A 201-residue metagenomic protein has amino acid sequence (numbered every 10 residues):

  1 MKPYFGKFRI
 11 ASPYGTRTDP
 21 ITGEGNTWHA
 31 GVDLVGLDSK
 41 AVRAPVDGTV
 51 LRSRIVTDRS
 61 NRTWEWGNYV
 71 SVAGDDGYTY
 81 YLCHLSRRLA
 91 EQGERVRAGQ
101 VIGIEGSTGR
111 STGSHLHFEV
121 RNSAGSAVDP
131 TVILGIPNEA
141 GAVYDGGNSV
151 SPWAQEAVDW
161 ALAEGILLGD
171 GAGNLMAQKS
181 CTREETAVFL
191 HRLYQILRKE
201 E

Functional and structural regions predicted by a protein language model:
K2-S12, D38-R52, V96-G99: Generic structural motif
I10, L34, G48, G99-E105 (+4 more regions): Residue-level preference for non-acidic, small/hydrophobic
I10, N61-G74, S86, E94-G141: Conserved, short, structured surface segments that act as functional micro-motifs
A11-A44, I55: Short glycine/threonine/proline-enriched tight-turn/helix- or strand-capping micro-motif at secondary-structure
Y14, D38, R54, G106 (+3 more regions): Sec/Tat-exported extracytoplasmic proteins
Y14-P20, V50, V56-T57, S126 (+1 more regions): Active-site/binding-pocket entry motifs
T27-H29, A44-L89, S114-H115, E119: Zn2+-dependent peptidoglycan hydrolase active-site motif and core
A142-E201: Short, solvent-exposed alpha-helical surface patches in non-cytosolic proteins
